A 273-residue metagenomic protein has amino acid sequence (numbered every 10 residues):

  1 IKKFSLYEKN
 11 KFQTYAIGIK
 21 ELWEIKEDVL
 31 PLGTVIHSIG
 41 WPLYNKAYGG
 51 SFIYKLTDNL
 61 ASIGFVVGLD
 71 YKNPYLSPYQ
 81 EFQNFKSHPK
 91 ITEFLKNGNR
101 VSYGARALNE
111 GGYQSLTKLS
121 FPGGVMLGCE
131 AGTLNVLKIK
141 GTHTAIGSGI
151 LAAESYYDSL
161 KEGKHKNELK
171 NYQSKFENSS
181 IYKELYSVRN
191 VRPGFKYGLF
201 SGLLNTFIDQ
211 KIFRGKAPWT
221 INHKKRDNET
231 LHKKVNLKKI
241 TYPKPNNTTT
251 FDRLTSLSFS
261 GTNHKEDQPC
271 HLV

Functional and structural regions predicted by a protein language model:
I1-F94, G132, L151, S155: Predominantly flavin-linked oxidoreductase catalytic cores and closely associated redox partners
N10, N73, S115-K118, V136-T144 (+1 more regions): Alpha-helix capping and helix-loop boundary segments enriched in small/acidic/polar residues
E21-N45, F52-K55, N59-A61, K170-Q173 (+1 more regions): Mid-to-C-terminal "cap/lid" subdomains and adjacent gly/pro-rich loops that border and regulate access to redox
K90, F94, S120-N135, G147 (+2 more regions): Structured mid-domain segments that build the active-site/substrate or prosthetic-cofactor binding neighborhood
N97-V101: Short, basic, glycine/proline-bearing loop/turn elements
A105-V136, S256-D267, H271-V273: FAD-binding beta-loop-beta segment adjacent to the flavin cofactor pocket
G132-K138, I150, E154-F200: Active-site-proximal substrate-binding core of FAD-dependent oxidoreductases
S179-V273: Ferredoxin-type iron-sulfur electron-transfer modules and their immediate structural context
